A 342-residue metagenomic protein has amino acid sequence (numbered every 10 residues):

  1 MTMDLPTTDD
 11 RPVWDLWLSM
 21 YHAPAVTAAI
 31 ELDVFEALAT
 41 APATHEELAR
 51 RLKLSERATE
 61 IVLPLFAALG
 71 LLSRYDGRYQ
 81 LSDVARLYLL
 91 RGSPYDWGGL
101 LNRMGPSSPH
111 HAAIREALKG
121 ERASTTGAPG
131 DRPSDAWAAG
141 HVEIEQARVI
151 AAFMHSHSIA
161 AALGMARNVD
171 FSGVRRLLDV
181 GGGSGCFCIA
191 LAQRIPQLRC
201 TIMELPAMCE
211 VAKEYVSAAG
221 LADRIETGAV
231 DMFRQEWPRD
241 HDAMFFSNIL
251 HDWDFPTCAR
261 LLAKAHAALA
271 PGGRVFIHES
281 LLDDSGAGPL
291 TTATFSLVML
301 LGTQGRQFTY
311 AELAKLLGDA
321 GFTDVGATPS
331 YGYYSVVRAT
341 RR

Functional and structural regions predicted by a protein language model:
M1-R74, F171, R176-R342: Alpha-helical subdomain
D4, D10-L32, E36-P42, R50-R51 (+1 more regions): Conserved Class I S-adenosyl-L-methionine-dependent methyltransferase catalytic core
